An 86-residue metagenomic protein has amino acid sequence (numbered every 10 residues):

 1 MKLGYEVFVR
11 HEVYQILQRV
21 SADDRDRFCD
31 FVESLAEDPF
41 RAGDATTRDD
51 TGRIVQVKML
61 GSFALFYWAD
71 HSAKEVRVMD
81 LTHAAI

Functional and structural regions predicted by a protein language model:
M1-E6, Y14-Q15, R19, D23-D30 (+1 more regions): Enriched for short, Lys/Arg-rich terminal
E33-M59: A short, surface-exposed loop/turn module that caps and links secondary-structure elements
